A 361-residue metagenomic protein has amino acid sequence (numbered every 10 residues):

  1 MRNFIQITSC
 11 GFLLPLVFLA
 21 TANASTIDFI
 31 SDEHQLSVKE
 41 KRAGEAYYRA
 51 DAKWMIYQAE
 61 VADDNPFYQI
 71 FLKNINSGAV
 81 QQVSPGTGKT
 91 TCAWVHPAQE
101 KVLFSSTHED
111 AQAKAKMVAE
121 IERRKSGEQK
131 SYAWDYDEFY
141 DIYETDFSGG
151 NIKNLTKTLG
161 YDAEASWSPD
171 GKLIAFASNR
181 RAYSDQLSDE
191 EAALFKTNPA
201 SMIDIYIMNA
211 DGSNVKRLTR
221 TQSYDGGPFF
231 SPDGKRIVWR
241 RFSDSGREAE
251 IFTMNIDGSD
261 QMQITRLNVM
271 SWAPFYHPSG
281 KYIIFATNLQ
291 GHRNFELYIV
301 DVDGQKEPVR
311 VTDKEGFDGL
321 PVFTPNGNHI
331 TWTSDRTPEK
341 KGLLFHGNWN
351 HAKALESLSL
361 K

Functional and structural regions predicted by a protein language model:
S9-F18: Bacterial N-terminal signal peptides
S25-K41, K73-K89, T145-Y161, M208-Y224 (+3 more regions): Multi-bladed beta-propeller domains
V38-K41, Q58-Q69, P85-T90, S105-I142 (+8 more regions): A flexible loop/linker signature enriched in serine peptidases of the S9 family
A43-G78: N-terminal, post-signal-peptide region of Sec/Tat-exported proteins
A50-D51, P97-A98, P169-D170, P232-D233 (+2 more regions): Residue-level detector of Asp-centered blade-edge/turn motifs that repeat once per structural unit in beta-propeller
G319-K361: Blade-level signature of beta-propeller repeat domains, shared across WD40, Kelch, NHL, RCC1 and BNR/Asp-box propellers
